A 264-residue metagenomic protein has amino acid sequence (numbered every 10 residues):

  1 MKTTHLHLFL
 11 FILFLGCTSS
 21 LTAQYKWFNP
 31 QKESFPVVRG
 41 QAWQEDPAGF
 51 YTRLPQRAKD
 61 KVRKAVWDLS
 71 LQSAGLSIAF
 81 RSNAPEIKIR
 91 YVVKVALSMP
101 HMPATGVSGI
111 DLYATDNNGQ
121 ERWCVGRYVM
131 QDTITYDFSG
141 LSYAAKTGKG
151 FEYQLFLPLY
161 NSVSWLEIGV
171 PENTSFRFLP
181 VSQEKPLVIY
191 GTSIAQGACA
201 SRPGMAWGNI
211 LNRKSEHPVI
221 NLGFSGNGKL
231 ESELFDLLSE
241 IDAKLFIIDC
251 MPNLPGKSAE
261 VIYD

Functional and structural regions predicted by a protein language model:
M1-K2, F224-D264: Alpha-helical cap/lid subdomain in secreted, periplasmic, or secretory-pathway luminal O-acyl-processing enzymes
M1-L10: Bacterial N-terminal signal peptides that target proteins for export
H5, M205-G208: Glycine-rich, phosphate-binding/catalytic loops in enzymes
L8, C17-P186: N-terminal secretory targeting modules
H101, C199-P203, K257-V261: Short, solvent-exposed loop/turn segments at secondary-structure boundaries
E184-M205: Catalytic nucleophile-elbow at a beta strand-turn-alpha helix junction centered on a G-D-S/GDSL motif, marking
P186-I189, P218-L222, L245-D249: Structural recognition of the beta-strand scaffold that forms the well-ordered cores of secreted hydrolase catalytic
G208-N221: Short helix-loop-beta junction
